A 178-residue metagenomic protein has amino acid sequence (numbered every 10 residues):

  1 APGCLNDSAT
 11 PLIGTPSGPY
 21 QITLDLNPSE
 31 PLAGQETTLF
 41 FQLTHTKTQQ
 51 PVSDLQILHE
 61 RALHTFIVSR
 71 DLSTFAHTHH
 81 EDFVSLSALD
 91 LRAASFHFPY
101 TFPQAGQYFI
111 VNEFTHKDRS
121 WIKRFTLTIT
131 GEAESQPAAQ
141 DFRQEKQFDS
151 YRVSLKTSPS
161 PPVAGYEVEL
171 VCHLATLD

Functional and structural regions predicted by a protein language model:
P2-L32, R124-G165: Transition segment at domain starts
T23-D25, Q35-Q50, S154-K156, Y166-D178: Beta-strand-rich structural segments
T48-Q49, H116-I122: Short acidic/polar inter-strand loop motif in beta-rich domains
S53-L63: Short coil-to-beta strand junction motifs in C2/discoidin
E60-A62, F75-L86: Solvent-exposed serine/threonine-rich low-complexity stretches and specific carbohydrate-binding patches
S85-H97, K123: Aromatic sugar-binding surface patches on proteins that engage polysaccharides or sugar-phosphate polymers
Y100-P103, F114: Residue-level recognition of secondary-structure-to-loop junctions
Y108-F114: Short, aromatic- and glycine-rich surface loops/edge beta-strands on solvent-exposed regions
